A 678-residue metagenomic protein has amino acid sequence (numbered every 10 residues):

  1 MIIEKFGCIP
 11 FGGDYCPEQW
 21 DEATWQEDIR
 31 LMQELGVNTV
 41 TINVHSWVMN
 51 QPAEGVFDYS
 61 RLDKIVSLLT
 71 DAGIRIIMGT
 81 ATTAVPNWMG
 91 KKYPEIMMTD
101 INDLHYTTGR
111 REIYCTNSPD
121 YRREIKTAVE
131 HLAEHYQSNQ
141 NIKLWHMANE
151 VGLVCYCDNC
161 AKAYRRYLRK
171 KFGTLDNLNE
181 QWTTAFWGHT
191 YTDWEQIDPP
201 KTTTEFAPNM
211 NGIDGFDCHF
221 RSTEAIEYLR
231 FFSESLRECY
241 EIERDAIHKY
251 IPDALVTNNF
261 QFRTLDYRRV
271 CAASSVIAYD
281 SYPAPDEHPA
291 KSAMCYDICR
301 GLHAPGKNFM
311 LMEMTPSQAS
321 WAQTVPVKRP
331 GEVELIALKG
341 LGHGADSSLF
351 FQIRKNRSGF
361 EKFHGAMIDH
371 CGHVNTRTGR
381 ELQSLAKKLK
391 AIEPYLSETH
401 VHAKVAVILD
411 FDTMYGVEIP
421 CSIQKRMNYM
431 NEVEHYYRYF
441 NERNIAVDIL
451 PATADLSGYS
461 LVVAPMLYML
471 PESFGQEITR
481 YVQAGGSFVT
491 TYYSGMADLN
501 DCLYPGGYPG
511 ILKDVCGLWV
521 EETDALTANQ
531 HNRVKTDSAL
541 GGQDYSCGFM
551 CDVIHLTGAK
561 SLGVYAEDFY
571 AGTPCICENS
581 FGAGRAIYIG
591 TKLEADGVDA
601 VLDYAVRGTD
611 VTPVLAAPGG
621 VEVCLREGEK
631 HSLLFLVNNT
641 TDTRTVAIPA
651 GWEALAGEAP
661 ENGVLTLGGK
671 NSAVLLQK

Functional and structural regions predicted by a protein language model:
M1-T24, L31-N38: An acidic-aromatic substrate-binding cleft motif
G7-I9, G36-N38, T70-I76, S138-K143 (+6 more regions): Short, well-ordered coil/turn segments that N-cap beta-strands
P10-W20, H45-S60, T107-K126, A148-C155 (+6 more regions): The substrate-binding groove and active-site-proximal loops of carbohydrate-active enzymes, especially glycoside
G13, M32, V40, L69 (+7 more regions): Conserved, mostly hydrophobic/aromatic
W20-E34, I125-H131, N259-V270, R329-A337: Short, acidic/polar
E27-Q33, T41-D103, E243-Y250: Aromatic-lined substrate-binding rim segments of carbohydrate-active enzymes
D103-V276, P283, E287-S292, I298: Polysaccharide-binding and catalytic clefts of secreted carbohydrate-active enzymes
I197, K249, D253, T264 (+2 more regions): Carbohydrate-binding surfaces of carbohydrate-active enzymes
